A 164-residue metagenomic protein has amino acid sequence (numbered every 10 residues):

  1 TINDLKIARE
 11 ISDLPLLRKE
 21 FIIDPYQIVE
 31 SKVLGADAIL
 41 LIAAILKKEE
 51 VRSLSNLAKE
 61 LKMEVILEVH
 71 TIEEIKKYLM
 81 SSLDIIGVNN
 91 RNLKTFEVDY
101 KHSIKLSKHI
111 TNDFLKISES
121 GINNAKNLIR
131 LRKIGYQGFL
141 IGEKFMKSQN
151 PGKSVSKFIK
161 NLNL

Functional and structural regions predicted by a protein language model:
T1-I2, V51-R52, D99-Y100, L128 (+1 more regions): Conserved strand-to-helix beginnings and helix N-cap segments that scaffold or border functional pockets
T1-I66, I72-Y78, S103-L106: N-terminal active-site wall of soluble small-molecule enzyme domains
L16-K19, I39-L41, V65-L67, I86-V88 (+2 more regions): Hydrophobic faces of well-ordered beta-strands that scaffold small-molecule active sites in alpha/beta enzyme cores
I23-G35, H70-S82, S118-I141: Catalytic cores of alpha/beta
E30-E50, G87-F96, Y136-V155: Glycine-rich phosphate-binding active-site loops on the catalytic face of alpha/beta enzymes
Y78-S107: Glycine/Thr-rich beta-alpha phosphate-binding loop at enzyme active sites
Y100, L106-H109, R132, K147-L164: C-terminal helical cap(s) of enzyme catalytic domains, especially alpha/beta-barrels
S103, S107-I117, N123-N124, G142: Catalytic alpha/beta core domains of metabolic enzymes, predominantly
